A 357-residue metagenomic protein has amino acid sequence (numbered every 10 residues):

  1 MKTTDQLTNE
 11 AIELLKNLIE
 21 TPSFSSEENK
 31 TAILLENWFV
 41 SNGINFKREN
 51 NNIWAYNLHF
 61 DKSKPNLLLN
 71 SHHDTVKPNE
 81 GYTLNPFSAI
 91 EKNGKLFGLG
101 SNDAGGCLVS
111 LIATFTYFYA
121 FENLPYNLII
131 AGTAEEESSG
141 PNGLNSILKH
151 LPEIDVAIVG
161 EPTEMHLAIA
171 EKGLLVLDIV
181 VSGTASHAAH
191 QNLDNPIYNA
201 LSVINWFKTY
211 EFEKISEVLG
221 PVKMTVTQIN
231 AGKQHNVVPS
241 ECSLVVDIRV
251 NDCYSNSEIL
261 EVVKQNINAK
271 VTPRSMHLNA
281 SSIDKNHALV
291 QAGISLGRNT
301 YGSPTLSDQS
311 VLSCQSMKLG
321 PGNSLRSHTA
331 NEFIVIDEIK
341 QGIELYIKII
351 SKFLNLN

Functional and structural regions predicted by a protein language model:
M1-P78, E241-V245, I259-V262, I336-I347: N-terminal helical capping/dimerization or prosegment-like subdomains of hydrolases acting on amide or phosphate bonds
Q6, I169, D178-N357: Metal-dependent amide/peptide-bond hydrolase catalytic core, centered on the "pita-bread" metallohydrolase fold
F24, H72-D74, E135, T163 (+2 more regions): Active-site beta-loop-alpha junctions enriched in small/polar residues
L35, L108-F118, I147, A200-V203 (+2 more regions): Buried hydrophobic packing segments
F46, A89-E91, V226-I229: A structural signal for short hydrophobic beta-strand segments in well-ordered beta-sheet cores
K64-I129: Active-site metal-coordination/substrate-binding segment of hydrolases, especially metallo-dependent peptidases
L67-L69, A131, I158, M317-L319: Hydrophobic/aromatic beta-strand patches that form the interior of the parallel beta-sheet core in alpha/beta enzyme
A104, V109-V176, V180, N357: Acidic/histidine-rich catalytic neighborhood of metal-dependent amide-processing enzymes
